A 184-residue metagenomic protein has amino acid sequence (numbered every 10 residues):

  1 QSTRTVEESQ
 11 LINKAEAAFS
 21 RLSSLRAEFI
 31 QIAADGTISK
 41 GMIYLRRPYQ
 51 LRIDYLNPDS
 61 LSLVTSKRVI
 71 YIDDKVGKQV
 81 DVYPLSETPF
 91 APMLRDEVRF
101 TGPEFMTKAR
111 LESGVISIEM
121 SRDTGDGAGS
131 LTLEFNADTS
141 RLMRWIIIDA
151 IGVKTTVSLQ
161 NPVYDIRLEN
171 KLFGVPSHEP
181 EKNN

Functional and structural regions predicted by a protein language model:
Q1-I38, V175-N184: N-terminal leader/targeting segments and the immediate start of mature chains
F19, P89-T101: Short, solvent-exposed helix-to-loop capping segments enriched in aromatics
L22-S24, I38-K40, R46-P48, P58 (+5 more regions): Extracytoplasmic
I30-I32, D54-L56, D73-K75, S121-D123 (+1 more regions): A generic structural motif
A33, R47-Y49, T124: Beta-strand elements of well-folded, non-transmembrane domains
M42-P92, T155-T156: An acidic-aromatic
T101-P103, T107, L111-N184: Gly/Pro-enriched, hydrophobic low-complexity segments that function as extracytoplasmic propeptides/linkers
